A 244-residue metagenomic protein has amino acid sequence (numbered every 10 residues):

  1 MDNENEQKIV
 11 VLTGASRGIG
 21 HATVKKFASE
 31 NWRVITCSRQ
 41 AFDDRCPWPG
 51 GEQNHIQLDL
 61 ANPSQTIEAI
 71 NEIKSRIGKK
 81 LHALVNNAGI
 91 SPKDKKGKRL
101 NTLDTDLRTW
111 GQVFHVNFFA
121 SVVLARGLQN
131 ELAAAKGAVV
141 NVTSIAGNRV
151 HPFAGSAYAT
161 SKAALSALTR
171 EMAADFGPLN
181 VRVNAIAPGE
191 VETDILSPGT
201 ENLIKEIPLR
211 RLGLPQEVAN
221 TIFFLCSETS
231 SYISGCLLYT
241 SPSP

Functional and structural regions predicted by a protein language model:
S16-R17: Conserved glycine-rich cofactor-binding loop
K95-T102, D106-G111, L203: Substrate-binding pocket helix/loop in short-chain dehydrogenase/reductase
A125, S161, T169: Active-site helix of classical SDR
N130, A174-D175, S231: Alpha-helical segment proximal to the catalytic Tyr-Lys
S144: Residue(s) in the substrate-gating loop at a strand-loop-helix junction that position the organic substrate next
G177, R182, I233-G235: Short, small/polar-rich loop/turn modules that mediate ligand/substrate recognition or access, typified
Y239-P244: Conserved small/polar residues in nucleotide/adenosyl-binding loops
